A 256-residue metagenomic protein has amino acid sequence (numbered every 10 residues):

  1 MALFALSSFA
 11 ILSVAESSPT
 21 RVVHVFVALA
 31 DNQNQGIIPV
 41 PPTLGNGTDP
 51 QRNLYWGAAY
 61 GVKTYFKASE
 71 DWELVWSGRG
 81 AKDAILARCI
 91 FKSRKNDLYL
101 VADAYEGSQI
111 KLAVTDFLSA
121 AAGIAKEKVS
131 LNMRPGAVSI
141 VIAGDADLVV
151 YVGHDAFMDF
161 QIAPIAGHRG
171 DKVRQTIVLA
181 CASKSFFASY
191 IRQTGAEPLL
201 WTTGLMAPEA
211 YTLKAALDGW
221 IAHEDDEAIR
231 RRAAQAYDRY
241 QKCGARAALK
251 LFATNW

Functional and structural regions predicted by a protein language model:
M1-A10: Bacterial N-terminal signal peptides
I11-W72, W76: Boundary/activation segment at the start of structured domains
V14-A28, L98-Y99, D147-L148, K172-V178 (+1 more regions): Hydrophobic beta-strand segments of well-ordered beta-sheets in folded domains
H24-Q33, D103-Y105, V152-H154, G204: Short loop/turn segments at strand-loop or loop-helix junctions that form parts of catalytic or ligand-binding pockets
P50-I142: Functional beta-strand-loop-alpha-helix junction segments that form "active/interaction loops" within catalytic
F66, E70, A121, A125-K128 (+4 more regions): Sec/Tat-exported extracytoplasmic proteins
S139-G219: Catalytic cores of nucleophile-dependent amide-cleaving enzymes
A228-W256: Caspase-like cysteine protease fold
